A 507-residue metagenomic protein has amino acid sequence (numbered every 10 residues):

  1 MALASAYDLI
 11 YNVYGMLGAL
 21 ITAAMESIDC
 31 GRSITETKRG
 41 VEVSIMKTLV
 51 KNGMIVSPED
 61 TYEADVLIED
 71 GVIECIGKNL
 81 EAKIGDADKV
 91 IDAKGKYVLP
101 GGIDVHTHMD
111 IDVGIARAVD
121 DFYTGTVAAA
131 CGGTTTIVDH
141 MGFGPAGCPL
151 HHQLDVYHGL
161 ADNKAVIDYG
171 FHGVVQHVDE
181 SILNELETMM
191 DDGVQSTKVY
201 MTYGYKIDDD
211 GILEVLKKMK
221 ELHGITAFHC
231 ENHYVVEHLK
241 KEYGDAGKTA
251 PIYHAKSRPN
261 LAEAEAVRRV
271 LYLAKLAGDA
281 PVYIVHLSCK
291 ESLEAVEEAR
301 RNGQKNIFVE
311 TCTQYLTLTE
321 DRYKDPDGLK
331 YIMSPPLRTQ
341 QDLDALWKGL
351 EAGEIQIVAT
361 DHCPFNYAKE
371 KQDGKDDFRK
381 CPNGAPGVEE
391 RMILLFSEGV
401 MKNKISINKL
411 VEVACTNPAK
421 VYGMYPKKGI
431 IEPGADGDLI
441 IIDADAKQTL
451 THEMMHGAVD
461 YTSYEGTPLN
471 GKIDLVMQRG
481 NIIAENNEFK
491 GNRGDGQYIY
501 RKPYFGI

Functional and structural regions predicted by a protein language model:
L9-Y11, M16, D29-E36, E42: Short, positively charged and aromatic/hydrophobic N-terminal segments
S44-L49, M54-P100: Histidine-rich, glycine-flanked metal-binding segment
G53, G71, G95, H106 (+14 more regions): Divalent metal-coordination and catalytic microenvironments
A93-L160, K164, S181: Metal-associated gating/positioning segment near the N- to mid-region
L160-V174: A glycine-rich helix N-cap at a beta->alpha junction
S181-V358, G374: Histidine/acidic residue-rich metal-binding segments in metalloenzymes
T249-D279, K330, I357-V358, P364-I442: His/Asp/Glu-enriched, well-ordered alpha-helical/loop segment that forms or immediately abuts the divalent-metal
Q372-D377, P433-I499: C-terminal cap of metal-dependent C-N hydrolases
